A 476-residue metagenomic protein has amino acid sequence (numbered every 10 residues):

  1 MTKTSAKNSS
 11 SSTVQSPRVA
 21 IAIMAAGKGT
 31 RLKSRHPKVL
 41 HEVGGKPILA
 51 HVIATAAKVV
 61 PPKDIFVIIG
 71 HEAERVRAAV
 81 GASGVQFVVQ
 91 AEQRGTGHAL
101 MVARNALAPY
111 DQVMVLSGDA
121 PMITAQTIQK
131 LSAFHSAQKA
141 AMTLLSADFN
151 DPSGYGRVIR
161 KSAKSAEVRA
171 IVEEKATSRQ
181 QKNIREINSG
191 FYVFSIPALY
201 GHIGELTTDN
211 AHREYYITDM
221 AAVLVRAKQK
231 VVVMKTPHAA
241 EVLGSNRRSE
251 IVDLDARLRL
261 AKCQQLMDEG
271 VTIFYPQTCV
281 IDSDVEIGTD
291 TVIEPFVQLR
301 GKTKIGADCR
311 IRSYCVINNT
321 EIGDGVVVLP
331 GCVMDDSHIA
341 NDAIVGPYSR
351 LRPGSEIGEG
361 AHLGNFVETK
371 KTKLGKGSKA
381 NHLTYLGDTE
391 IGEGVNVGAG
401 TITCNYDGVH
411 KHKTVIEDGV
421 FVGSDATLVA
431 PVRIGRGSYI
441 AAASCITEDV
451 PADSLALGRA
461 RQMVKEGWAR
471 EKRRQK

Functional and structural regions predicted by a protein language model:
T2-A20, K46-A133, A137: Conserved N-terminal catalytic core of the sugar/cofactor nucleotidyltransferase
A6, S11, V327-K476: Glycine-rich hexapeptide-repeat left-handed beta-helix
P17, R185-G288: Conserved alpha/beta core of the MobA/IspD/sugar-nucleotide pyrophosphorylase nucleotidyltransferase superfamily
V19-V43, V59-V60, V80: Glycine-rich N-terminal loop/short-helix segment of MobA-like nucleotidyltransferase
I21-I23, V67, M114-V115, M142-L145 (+1 more regions): Structural beta-sheet core signal
V43, L116, A456: Catalytic metal- and UDP-sugar-binding loop of GT-A-like glycosyltransferases, i.e., residues flanking the conserved
E74, S83, I123-A211, T218 (+1 more regions): Conserved core of the sugar-phosphate nucleotidyltransferase
I281, E286-S355, E359: Acidic, glycine-rich loop-and-beta core segments that form the ion-binding/anion-interacting portion of active sites
